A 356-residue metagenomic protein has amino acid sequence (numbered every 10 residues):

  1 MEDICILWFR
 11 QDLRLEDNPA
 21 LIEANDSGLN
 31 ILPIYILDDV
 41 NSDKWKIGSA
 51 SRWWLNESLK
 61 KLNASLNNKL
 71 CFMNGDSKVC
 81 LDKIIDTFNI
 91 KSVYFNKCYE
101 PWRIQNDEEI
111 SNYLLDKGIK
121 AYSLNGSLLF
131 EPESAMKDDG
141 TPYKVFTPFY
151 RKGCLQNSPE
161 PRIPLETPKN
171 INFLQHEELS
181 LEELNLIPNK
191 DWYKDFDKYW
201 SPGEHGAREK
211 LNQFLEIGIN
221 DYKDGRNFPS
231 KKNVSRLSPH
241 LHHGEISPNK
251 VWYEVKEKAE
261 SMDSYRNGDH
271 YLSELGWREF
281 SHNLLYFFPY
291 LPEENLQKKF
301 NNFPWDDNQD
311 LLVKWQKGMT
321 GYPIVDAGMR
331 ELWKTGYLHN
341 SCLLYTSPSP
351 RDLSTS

Functional and structural regions predicted by a protein language model:
M1-S158, R330: Trp/Phe/Arg-rich N-terminal binding region typifying the photolyase-homology
A20, S58, L62, A207-K210 (+5 more regions): Alpha-helical packing segments of well-folded alpha/beta enzyme cores
W45-G48, R52, M136, D197-S201 (+2 more regions): Hydrophobic alpha-helical scaffolding
L62, S273, R278, H282-D326: Aromatic-anchored, charged helix-turn/loop surface patch used as a conserved interaction hotspot
I119, P142-N295: Glycine/tryptophan-enriched, flexible segments
S230-N233, W252-Y253, P304-Q309, L343-L344: Short acidic (Asp/Glu) and glycine-rich catalytic loops that position anionic groups and cofactors
K317-S347: C-terminal structural cap/anchor segments
Y345-T355: Conserved small/polar residues in nucleotide/adenosyl-binding loops
